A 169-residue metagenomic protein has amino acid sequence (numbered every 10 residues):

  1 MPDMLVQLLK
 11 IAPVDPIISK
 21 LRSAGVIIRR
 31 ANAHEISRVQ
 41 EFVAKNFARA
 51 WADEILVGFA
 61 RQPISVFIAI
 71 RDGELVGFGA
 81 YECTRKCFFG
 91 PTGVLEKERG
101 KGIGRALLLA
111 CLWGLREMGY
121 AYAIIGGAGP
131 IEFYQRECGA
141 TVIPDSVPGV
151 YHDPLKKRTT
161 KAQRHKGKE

Functional and structural regions predicted by a protein language model:
M1, R105, E117, A128-P154: Conserved active-site alpha-helix within GNAT-family acetyltransferase domains
M1-R22, G127, G139, P148-V150: Acyl-donor-binding surface of acyltransferase catalytic domains
V26-R38: A short beta-loop-alpha structural element at the N-terminal edge of CoA-dependent acyl/N-acetyltransferase catalytic
N32, E41-E96: A conserved beta-strand-loop-helix scaffold within acyl/acetyltransferase catalytic domains
F89, A123-G127: Conserved hydrophobic beta-strand within the GNAT/NAT acetyltransferase core sheet that lines the active-site cleft
V94, G100-W113, R136: Conserved acetyl-CoA-binding loop-helix of GNAT-fold acetyltransferases
T159-K168: Short, low-complexity, charge-dense intrinsically disordered segments
